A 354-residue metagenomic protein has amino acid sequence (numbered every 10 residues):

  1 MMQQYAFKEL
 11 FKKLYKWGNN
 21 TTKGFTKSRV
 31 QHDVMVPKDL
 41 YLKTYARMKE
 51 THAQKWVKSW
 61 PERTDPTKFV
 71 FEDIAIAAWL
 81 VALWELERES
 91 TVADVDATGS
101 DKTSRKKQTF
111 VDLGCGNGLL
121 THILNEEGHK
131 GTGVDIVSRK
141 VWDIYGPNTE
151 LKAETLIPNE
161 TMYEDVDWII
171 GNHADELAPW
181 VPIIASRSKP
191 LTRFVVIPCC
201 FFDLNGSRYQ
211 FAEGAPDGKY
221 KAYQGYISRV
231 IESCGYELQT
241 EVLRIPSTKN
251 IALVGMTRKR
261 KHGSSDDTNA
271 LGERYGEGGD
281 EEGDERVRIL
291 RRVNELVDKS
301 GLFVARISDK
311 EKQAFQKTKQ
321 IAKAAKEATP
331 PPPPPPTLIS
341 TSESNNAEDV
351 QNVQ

Functional and structural regions predicted by a protein language model:
M1-K102, M256-Q354: Intrinsically disordered, low-complexity glycine/charged-rich regulatory or linker segments that flank or connect
R105-G116: Conserved class I S-adenosyl-L-methionine
N117-G128: Conserved SAM-binding loop of SAM-dependent methyltransferases across substrates and taxa, primarily the Class I
E126-T132, S188-P190: Conserved S-adenosyl-L-methionine
K130-V166: S-adenosyl-L-methionine
N159, E164-S188, C200: A short SAM/SAH-binding and catalytic strip from SAM-dependent methyltransferases
L191-R208: Conserved beta-strand signature within the Rossmann-like core of class I S-adenosyl-L-methionine
Y220-C234: Short alpha-helix
